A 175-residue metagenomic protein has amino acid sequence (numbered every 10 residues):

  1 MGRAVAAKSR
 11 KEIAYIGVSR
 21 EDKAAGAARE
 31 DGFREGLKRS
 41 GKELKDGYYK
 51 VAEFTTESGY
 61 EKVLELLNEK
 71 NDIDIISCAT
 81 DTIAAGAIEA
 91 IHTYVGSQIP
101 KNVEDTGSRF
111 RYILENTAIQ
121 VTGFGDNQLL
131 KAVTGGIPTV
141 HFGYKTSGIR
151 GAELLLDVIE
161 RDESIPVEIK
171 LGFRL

Functional and structural regions predicted by a protein language model:
M1-V5, G59-L66, G151, L155: Generic hydrophobic alpha-helical segments
G2-I13, F173: Nucleotide donor/acceptor-binding cores
V5-R10, L66-I73: Glycine-rich phosphate-binding loop signature in dinucleotide/nucleotide-binding domains
A7, K38, K42, D157-E160 (+1 more regions): Generic secondary-structure signature for well-ordered alpha-helical cores
E12, E43, S97: Residue-level detector of anion-binding/catalytic polar loops
I16-L64, S77-A85, F124-N127, H141-R150 (+1 more regions): Hinge/beta->alpha junction and helix N-cap segments in small-molecule ligand-binding domains
E69-I75, T82-L175: Flexible loop/turn connectors
